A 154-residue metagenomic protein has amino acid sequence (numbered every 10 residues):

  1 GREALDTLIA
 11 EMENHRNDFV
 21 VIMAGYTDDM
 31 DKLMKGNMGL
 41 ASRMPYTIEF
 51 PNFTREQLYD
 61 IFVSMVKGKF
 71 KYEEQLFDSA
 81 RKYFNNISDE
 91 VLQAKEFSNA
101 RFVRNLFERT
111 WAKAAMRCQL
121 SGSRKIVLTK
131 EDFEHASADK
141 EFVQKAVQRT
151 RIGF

Functional and structural regions predicted by a protein language model:
G1-L5, K32-M34: Conserved ATPase-coupling elements of RecA-like P-loop NTPase cores
G1-R2, T47-E49: Flexible beta-alpha connector loops of hexameric P-loop NTPases
A4-F19, M65: Substrate-engagement module of ASCE P-loop NTPases
M23-D29, F53: A short beta-strand-to-loop transition that corresponds to the Sensor-1 phosphate-sensing loop of AAA+ P-loop ATPases
D28-R43: Short regulatory helix/loop adjacent to the ATP-binding pocket of P-loop NTPases
K32-K35, F50-E96, A115-S121: Conserved C-terminal "switch" segment of AAA+ ATPases
S98-L120: C-terminal helical "lid" of AAA+/P-loop NTPase domains
M116-F154: C-terminal engagement/docking regions of AAA+ P-loop ATPases
